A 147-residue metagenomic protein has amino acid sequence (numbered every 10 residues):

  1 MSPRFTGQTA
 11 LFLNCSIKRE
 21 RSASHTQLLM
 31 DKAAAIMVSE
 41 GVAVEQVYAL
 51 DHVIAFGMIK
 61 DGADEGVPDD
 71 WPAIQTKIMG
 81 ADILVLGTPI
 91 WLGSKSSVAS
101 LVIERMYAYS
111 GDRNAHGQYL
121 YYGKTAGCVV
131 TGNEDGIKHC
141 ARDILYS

Functional and structural regions predicted by a protein language model:
M1-H116: N-terminal beta1-alpha1-beta2 submodule of the flavodoxin-like/Rossmannoid cofactor-binding fold
S24, A115-S147: Short, glycine-/small-residue-rich phosphate/pyrophosphate-handling segment
